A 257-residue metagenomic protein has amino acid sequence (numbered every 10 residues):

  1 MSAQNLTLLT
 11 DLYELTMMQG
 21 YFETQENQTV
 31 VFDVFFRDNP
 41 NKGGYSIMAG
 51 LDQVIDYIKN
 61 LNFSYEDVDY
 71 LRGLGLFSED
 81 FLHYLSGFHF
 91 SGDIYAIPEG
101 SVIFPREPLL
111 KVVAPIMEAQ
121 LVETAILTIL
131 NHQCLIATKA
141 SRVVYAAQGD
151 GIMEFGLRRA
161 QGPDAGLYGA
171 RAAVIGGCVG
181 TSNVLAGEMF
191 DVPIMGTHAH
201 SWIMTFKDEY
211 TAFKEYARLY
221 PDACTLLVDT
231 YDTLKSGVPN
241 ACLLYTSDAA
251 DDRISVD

Functional and structural regions predicted by a protein language model:
M1-T29, D38-P40, L76, L82-S91 (+2 more regions): Buried, small/hydrophobic-residue-enriched core segments of structured protein domains
V31-S86: N-terminal, Lys/Arg-enriched amphipathic/low-complexity engagement segments that precede the first folded domain
Y245-D257: Single conserved hydrophobic/aromatic residue that forms the stacking wall/gate of nucleotide- or nucleobase-binding
